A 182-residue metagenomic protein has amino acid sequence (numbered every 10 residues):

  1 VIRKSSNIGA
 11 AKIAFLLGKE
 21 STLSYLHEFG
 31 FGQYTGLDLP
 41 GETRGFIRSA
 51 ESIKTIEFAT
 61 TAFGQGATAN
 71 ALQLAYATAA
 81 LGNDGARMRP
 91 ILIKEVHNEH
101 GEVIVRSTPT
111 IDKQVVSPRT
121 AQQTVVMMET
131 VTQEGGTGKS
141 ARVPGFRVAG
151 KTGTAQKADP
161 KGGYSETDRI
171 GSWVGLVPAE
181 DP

Functional and structural regions predicted by a protein language model:
I2-P182: Beta-lactam-recognizing serine transpeptidase/beta-lactamase-like catalytic domain environment
